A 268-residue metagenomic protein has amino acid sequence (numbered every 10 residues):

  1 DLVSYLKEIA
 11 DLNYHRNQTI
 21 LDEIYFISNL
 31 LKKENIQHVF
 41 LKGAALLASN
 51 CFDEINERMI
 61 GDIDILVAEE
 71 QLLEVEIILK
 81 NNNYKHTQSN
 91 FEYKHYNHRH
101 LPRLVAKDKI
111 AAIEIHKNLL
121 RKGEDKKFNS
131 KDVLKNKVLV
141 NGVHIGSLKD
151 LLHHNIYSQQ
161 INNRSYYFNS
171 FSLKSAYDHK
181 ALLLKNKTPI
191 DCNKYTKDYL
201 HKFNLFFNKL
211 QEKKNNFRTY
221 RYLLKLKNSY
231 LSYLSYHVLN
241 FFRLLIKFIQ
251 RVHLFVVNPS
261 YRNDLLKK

Functional and structural regions predicted by a protein language model:
D1-G61, V67-K268: Conserved NTP-donor binding/palm subdomain of two-metal-ion nucleotidyltransferases/polymerases, i.e., the charged
